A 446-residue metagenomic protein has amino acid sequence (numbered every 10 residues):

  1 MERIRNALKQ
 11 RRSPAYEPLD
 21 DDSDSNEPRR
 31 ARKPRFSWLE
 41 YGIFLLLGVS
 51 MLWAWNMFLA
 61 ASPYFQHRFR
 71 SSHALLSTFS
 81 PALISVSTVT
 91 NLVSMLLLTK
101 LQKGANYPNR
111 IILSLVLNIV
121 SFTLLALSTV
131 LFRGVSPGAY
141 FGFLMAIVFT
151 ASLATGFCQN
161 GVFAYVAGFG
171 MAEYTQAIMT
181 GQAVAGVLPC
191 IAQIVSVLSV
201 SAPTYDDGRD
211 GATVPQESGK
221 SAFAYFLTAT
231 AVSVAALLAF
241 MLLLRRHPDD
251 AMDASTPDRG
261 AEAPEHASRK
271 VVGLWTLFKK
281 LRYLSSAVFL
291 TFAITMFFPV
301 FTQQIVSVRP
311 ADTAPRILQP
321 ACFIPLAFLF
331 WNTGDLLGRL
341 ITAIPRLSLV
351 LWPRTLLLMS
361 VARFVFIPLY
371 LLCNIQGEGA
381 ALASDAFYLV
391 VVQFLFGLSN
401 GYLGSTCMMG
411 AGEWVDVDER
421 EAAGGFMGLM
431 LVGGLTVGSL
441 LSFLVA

Functional and structural regions predicted by a protein language model:
M1-R32, A251-W275: Non-transmembrane, juxtamembrane loop and terminal tail segments of multi-pass eukaryotic membrane proteins
P63, S72, V120, L124 (+5 more regions): Membrane-interfacial loop- and helix-cap regions that link adjacent transmembrane helices in polytopic membrane proteins
A74-T78, G142, N160, A167-A185 (+3 more regions): Loop-to-transmembrane helix entry/capping segments in MFS-fold secondary transporters and related SLC/MFSD carriers
A82-L101, V120, L329-I341, G433-V437: Central cavity-lining transmembrane alpha-helices of secondary-active solute carriers, predominantly the Major
L96, A183, V187-A202, T436-V445: A gly/Pro-rich, aromatic-decorated transmembrane alpha-helix motif that marks the paired, flexible gating helices
V148-G170, Y174, G377, Q393 (+1 more regions): Intracellular juxtamembrane helix-capping segments at the cytosolic ends of symmetry-related transmembrane helices
G219-M241: Symmetry-related core transmembrane helices of the 12-TM Major Facilitator Superfamily/SLC fold
P368, A386-V445: C-terminal transmembrane module of eukaryotic multi-pass membrane proteins
